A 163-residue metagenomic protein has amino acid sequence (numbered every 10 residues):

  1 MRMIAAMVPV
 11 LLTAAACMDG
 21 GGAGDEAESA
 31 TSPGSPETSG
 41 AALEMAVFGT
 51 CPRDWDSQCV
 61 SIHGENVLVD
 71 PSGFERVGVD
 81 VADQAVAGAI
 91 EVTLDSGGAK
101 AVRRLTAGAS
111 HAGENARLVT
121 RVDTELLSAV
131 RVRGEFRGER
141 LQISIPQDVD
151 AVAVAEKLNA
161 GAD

Functional and structural regions predicted by a protein language model:
M1-A15: Sec-dependent bacterial lipoprotein signal peptides
C17-D163: Structural signature of multi-pass, alpha-helical inner-membrane proteins
